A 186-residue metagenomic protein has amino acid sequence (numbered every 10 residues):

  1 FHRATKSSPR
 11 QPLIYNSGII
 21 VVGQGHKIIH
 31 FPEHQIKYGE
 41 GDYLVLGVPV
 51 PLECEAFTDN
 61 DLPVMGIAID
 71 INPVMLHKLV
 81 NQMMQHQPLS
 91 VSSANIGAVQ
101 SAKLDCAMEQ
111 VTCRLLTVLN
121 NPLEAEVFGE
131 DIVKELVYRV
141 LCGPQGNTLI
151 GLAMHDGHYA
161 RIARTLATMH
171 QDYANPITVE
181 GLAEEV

Functional and structural regions predicted by a protein language model:
F1-L89: N-terminal regulatory/effector-sensing and dimerization cores that precede helix-turn-helix DNA-binding domains
V45, L89-V91, T165, L182: Juxtamembrane helix-loop transition sites at the ends of transmembrane segments in multi-pass membrane proteins
D59-L62, E126, G151-L152: Short, surface-exposed loop/turn segments at secondary-structure junctions
D59-M65, S92-Q100, L119: Short acidic, glycine/Ser/Thr-rich loop/turn "cap" segments at secondary-structure junctions
N81-Q110: Aromatic/histidine-rich interaction motifs
Q100-N120, G129-V133, V137-L141, G146-V186: A short, Lys/Arg-enriched amphipathic alpha-helix from helix-turn-helix/homeodomain DNA-binding modules
